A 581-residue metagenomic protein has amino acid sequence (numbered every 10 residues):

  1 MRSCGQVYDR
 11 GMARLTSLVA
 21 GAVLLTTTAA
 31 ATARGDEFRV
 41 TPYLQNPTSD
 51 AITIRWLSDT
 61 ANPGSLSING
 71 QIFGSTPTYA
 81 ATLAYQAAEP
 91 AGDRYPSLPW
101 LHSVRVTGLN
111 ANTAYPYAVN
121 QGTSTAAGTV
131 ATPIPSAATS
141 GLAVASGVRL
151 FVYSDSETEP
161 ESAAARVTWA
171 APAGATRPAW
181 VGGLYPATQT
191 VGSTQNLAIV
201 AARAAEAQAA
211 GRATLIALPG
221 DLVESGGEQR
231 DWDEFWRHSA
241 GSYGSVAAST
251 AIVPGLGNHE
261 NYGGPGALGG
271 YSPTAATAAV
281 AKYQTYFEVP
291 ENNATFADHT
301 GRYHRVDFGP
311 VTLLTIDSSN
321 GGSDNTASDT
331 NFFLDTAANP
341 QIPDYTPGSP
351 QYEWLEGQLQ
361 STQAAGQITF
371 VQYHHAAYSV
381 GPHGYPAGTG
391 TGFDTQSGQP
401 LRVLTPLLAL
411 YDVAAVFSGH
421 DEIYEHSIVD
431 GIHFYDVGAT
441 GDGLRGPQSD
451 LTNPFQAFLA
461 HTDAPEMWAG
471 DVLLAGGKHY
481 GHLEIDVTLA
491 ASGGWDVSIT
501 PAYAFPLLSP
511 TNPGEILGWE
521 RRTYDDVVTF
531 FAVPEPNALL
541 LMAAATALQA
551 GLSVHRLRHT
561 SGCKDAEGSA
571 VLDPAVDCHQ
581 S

Functional and structural regions predicted by a protein language model:
A33-A187, Q208-A210, T369, K478 (+1 more regions): Acidic, histidine-bearing metal-coordination/catalytic regions of metal-dependent phosphoesterases
G74-S97, V152-A198, Y271, G322-T346 (+2 more regions): Acidic/histidine-rich helix-loop elements that form or flank divalent-metal/phosphate-binding sites at the catalytic
A114-P135, A165, Q229-A365, T391-T395 (+4 more regions): Extended active-site neighborhood of metal-dependent phosphoesterases/phosphodiesterases
S146-T250: Conserved, compact domain cores that house catalytic/ligand-binding motifs in diverse enzymes and effector modules
V152-S154, L215-D221, A251-N258, F370-H374 (+3 more regions): Active-site neighborhood of phospho(di)ester-bond hydrolases with catalytic His/Asp-centered motifs
L218-V223, T362-P382: Short acidic, glycine-rich surface-loop motifs adjacent to enzyme active sites
E535-V554: A short, hydrophobic C-terminal helix/tail in secreted or cell-surface proteins
A550-G568, L572-S581: C-terminal membrane-anchoring or membrane-association module
